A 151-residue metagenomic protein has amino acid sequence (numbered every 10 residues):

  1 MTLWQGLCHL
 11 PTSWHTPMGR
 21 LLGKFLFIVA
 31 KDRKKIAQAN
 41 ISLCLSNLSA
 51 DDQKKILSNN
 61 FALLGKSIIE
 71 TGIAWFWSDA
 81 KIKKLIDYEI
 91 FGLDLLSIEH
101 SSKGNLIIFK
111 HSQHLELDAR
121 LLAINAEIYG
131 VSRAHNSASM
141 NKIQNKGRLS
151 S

Functional and structural regions predicted by a protein language model:
M1-L106, N141-K146: Membrane-anchoring hydrophobic helices of lipid-metabolizing enzymes
S101-S151: Catalytic core of membrane glycerolipid acyltransferases/transacylases, capturing the structured, soluble-facing
